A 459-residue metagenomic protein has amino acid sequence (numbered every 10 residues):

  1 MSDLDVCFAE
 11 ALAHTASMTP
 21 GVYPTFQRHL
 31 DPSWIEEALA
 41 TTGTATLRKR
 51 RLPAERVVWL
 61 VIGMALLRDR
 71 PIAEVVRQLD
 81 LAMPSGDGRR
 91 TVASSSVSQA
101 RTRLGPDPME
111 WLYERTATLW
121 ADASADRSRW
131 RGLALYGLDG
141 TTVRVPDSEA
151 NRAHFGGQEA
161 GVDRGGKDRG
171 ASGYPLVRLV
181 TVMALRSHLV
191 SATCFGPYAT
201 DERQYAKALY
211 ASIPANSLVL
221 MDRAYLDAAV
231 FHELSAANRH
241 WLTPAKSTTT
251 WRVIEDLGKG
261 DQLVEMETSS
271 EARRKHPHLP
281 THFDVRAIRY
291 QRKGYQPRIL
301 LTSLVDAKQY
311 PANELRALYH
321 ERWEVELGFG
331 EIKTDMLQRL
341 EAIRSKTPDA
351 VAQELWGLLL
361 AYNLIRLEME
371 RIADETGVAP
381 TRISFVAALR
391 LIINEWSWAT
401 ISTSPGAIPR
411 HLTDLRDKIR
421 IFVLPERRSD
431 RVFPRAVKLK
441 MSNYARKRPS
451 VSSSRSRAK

Functional and structural regions predicted by a protein language model:
M1-V75, D87, R101-L104, W111-R115 (+2 more regions): Single, function-defining residue in the core of a domain
Q78: Residues within the alpha-helical elements of helix-turn-helix
L81-S98: Short, basic interhelical loop/turn and adjoining N-cap of the next helix at nucleic-acid- or acidic-partner-contacting
L119: Phosphate-interacting basic helix/loop segments used at nucleotide- and nucleic-acid interfaces
R127: Noncatalytic carbohydrate-binding groove/subsite architecture in carbohydrate-active enzymes
